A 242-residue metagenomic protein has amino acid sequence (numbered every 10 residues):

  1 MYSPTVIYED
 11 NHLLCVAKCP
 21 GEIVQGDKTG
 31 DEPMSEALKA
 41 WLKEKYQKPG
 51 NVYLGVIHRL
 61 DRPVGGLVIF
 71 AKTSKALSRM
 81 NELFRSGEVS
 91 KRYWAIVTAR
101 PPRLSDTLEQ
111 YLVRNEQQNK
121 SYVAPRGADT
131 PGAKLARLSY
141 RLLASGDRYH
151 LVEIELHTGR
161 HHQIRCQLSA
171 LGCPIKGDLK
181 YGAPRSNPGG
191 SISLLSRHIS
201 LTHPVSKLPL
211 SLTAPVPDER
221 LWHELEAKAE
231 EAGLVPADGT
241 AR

Functional and structural regions predicted by a protein language model:
M1-R242: RNA pseudouridine synthases
